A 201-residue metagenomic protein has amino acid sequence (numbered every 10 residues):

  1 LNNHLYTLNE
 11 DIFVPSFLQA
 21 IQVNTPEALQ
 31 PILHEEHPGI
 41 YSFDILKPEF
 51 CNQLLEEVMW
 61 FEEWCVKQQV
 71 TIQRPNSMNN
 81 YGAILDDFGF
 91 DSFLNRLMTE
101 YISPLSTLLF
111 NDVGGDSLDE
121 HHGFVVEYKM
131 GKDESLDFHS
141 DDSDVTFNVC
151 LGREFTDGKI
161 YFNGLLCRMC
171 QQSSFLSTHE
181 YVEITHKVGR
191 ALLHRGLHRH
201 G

Functional and structural regions predicted by a protein language model:
L1-P26: N-terminal accessory regions of S-adenosyl-L-methionine
H4-L5, N9, F13, H37-P38 (+3 more regions): Short, functionally important structural connectors and interaction interfaces within domains
Y6, P15, F90-D91, G131 (+1 more regions): A generic signature of intrinsically disordered, low-complexity regions enriched in glycine/proline and charged/polar
F17-D116: Non-heme Fe(II)/2-oxoglutarate
T107-G201: Catalytic core of non-heme Fe(II) oxygenases with the double-stranded beta-helix
